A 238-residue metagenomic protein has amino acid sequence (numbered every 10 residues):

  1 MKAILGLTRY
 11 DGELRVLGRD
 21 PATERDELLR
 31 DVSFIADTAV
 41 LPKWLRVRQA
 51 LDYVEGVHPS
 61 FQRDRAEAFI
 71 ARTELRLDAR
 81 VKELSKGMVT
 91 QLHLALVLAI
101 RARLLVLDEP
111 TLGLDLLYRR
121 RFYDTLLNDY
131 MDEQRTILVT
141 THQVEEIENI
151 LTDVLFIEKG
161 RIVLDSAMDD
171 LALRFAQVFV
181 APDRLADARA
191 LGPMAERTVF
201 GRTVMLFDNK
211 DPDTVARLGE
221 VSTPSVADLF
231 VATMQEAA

Functional and structural regions predicted by a protein language model:
L5: Helix-to-loop junction immediately C-terminal to a conserved catalytic motif
Y10-T23, E27-L28: Conserved ABC transporter NBD signature motif
A36-L92: ABC-family P-loop ATPase nucleotide-binding domains
L105-E109, L114: Catalytic Walker B motif of ABC-type/P-loop ATPase nucleotide-binding domains
L116-Y118: Helix N-cap at the start of a conserved alpha-helix in ABC-type nucleotide-binding domains
R121-F207: ABC transporter nucleotide-binding domain
A195-A238: C-terminal coupling/interaction segments
